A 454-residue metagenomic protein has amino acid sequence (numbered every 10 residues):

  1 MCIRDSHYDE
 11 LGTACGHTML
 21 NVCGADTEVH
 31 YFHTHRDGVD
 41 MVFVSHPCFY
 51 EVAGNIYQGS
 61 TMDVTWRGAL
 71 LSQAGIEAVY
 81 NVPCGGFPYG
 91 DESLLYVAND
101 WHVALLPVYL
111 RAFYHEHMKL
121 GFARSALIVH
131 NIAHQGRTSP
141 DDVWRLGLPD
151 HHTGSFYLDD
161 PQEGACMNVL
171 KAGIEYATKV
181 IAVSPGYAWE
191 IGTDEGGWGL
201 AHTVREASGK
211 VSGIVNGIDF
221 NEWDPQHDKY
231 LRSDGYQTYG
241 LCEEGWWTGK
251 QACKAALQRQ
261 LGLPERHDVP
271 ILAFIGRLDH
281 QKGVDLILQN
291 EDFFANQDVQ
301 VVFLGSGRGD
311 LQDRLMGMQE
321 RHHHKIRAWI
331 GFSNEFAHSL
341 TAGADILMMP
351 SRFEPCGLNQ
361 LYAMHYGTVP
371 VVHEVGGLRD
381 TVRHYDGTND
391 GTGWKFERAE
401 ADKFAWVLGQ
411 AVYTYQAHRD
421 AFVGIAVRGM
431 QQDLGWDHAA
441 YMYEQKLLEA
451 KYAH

Functional and structural regions predicted by a protein language model:
M1-H454: Catalytic cores of nucleotide-sugar-dependent glycosyltransferases that transfer UDP/GDP/TDP-activated
